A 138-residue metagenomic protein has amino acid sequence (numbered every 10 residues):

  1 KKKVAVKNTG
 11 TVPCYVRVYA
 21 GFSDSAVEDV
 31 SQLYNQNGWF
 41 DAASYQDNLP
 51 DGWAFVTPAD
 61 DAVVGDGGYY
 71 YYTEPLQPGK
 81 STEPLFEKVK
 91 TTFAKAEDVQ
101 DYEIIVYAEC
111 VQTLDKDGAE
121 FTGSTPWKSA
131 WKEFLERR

Functional and structural regions predicted by a protein language model:
K2-C14, E74-R138: C-terminal, structured domain-capping segment
T11-V27: Short acidic, flexible loop segments centered on an aromatic residue
Y15, W53, D60-V63, W127 (+1 more regions): Tryptophan-centered motif/residue detector
Y15, Y19, Y34, Y45 (+3 more regions): Sequence-level detector for tyrosine residue identity
G21-F22, D66, Y72-Q77: Short, flexible beta-strand-to-coil junctions
F22-E28, V111-K116: Short regulatory "switch" loops immediately downstream of catalytic or recognition motifs within protein catalytic
D24-G68: A surface/secretory-pathway sequence property marking extracellular, secreted, or lumenal proteins enriched
